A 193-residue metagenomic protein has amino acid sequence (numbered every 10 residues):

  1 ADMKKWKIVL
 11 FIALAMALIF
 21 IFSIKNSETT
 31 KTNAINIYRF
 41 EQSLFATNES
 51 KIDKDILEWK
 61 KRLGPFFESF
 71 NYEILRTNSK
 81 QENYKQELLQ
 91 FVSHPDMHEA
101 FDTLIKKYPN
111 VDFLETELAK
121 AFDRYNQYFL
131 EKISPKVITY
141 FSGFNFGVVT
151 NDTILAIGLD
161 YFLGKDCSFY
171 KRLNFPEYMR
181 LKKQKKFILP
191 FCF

Functional and structural regions predicted by a protein language model:
D2-K7: Positively charged n-region of N-terminal signal peptides that target proteins for export
V9-S23: Hydrophobic membrane-insertion alpha-helices, especially the h-region of bacterial N-terminal signal peptides
S23-F91, P95: N-terminal mature-domain "stem" immediately C-terminal to a signal peptide or N-terminal signal-anchor/transmembrane
L89-F193: Acidic/His-rich structured neighborhood in mature extracellular/periplasmic domains
